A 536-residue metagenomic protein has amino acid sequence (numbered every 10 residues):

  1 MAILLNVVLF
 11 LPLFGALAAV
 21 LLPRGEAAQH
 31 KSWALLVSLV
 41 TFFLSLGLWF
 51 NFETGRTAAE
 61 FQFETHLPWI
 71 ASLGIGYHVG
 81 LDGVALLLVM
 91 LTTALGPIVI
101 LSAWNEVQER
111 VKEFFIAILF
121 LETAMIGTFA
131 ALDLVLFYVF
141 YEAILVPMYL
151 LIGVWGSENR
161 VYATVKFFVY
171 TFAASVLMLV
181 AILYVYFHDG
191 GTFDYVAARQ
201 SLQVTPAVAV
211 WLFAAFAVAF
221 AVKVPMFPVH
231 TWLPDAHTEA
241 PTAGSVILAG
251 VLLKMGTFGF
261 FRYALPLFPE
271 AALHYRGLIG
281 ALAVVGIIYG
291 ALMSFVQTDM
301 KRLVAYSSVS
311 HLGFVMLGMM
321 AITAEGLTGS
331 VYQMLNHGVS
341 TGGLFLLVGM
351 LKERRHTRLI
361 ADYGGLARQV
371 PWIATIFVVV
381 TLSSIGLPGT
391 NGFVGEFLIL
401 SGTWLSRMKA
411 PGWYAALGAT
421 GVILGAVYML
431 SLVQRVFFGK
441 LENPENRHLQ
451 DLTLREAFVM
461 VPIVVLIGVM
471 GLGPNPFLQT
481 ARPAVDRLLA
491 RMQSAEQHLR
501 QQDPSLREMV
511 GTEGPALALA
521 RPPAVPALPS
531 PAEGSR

Functional and structural regions predicted by a protein language model:
M1-L11, L81-T92, L134-P147, A209-V222 (+2 more regions): Structural signature of hydrophobic alpha-helical transmembrane segments
M1-L4, L21-I116, T192-Q200, E508-E533: Transmembrane helix-loop-helix hairpins at membrane boundaries of multipass inner-membrane proteins
N6-L21, L35-L48, V89-A103, L121-T123 (+6 more regions): Central hydrophobic cores of alpha-helical transmembrane segments in multi-pass inner-membrane proteins across all
A16-A27, G96-Q108, L150-N159, V224-T238 (+1 more regions): C-terminal ends of transmembrane helices
A16-L21, L46, P97-L101, T123-G127 (+8 more regions): Alpha-helical transmembrane segments of multipass membrane proteins
G25-A28, E113-F120, A124-V208, M293-Y306 (+1 more regions): Alpha-helical multi-pass transmembrane bundles of energy-transducing inner-membrane proteins
F52-I75, V176-T231, D235, F260-L278 (+7 more regions): Juxtamembrane/interfacial segments at transmembrane-helix boundaries in multi-pass membrane proteins
F227, T341-L344, W413-H448: Predominantly late transmembrane helices and immediately cytosolic-facing juxtamembrane segments
